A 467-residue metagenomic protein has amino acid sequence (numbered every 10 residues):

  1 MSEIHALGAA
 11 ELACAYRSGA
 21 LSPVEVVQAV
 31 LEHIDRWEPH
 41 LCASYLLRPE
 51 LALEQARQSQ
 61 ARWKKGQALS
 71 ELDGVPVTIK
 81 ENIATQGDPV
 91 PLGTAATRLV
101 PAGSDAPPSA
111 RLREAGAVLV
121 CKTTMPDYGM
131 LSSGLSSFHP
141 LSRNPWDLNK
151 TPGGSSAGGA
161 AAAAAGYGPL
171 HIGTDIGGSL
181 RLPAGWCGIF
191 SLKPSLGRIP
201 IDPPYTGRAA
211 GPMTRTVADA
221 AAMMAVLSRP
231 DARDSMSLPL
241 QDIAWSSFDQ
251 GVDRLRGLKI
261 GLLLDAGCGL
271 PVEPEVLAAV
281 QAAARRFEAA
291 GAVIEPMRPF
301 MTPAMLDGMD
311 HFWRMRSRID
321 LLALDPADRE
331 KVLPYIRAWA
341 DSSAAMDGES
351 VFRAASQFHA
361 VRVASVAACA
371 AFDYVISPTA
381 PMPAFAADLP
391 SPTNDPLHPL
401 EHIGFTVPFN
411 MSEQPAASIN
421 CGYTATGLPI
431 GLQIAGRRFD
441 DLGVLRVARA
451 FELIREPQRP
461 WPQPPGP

Functional and structural regions predicted by a protein language model:
M1-E54, K64, V276, A289-G291 (+1 more regions): An N-terminal boundary/leader segment
P23-Q28, W245-F248, V272-R298, L321-A327 (+3 more regions): Acyltransferase
A52, R62-S137: Acidic/His- and Gly-rich active-site-bordering loop/insert found across diverse amide/peptide-bond hydrolases
L72-L92, R254-L264, F312-V366, P415-P429: Short helix-loop capping/hinge segments that flank enzyme active sites or metal/cofactor-binding pockets
A95, L99, M236-P239, D307 (+3 more regions): Short, surface-exposed loop/helix-turn segments at secondary-structure junctions that function as lids/hinges flanking
S104-D231, N410-Q433: Short glycine/serine-rich loop segments
K193-A278, M301, R455-P467: A short helix-breaking turn/cap at a secondary-structure junction
